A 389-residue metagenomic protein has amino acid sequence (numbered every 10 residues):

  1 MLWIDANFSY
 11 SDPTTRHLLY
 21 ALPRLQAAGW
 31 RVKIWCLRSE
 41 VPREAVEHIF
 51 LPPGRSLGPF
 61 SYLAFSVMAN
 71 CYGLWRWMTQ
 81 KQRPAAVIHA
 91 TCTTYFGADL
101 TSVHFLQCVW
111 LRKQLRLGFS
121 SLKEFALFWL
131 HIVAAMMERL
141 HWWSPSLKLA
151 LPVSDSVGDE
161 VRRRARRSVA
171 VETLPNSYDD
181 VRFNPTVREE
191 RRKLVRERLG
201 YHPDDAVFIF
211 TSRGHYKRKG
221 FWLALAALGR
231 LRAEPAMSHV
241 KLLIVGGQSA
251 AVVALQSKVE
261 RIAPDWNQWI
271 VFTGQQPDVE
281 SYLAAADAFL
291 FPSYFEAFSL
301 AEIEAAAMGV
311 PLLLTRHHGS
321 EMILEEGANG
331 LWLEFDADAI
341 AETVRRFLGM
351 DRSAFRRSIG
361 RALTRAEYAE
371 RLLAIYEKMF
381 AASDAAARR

Functional and structural regions predicted by a protein language model:
T15-Y20, A206, H215-R232: A conserved mid-protein helix/loop that constitutes part of the nucleotide-sugar donor-binding site
L127-V153: Membrane-proximal helix-turn-helix segments that form the acceptor-binding/catalytic region of lipid-linked
S156, S177: Carbohydrate-associated surface elements
T211-S212, K241-Q256, F272: Glycosyltransferase donor-sugar binding loop
A254-Q275: Nucleotide-activated donor-binding/catalytic signature segment of Leloir-type glycosyltransferases, i.e., the conserved
Y294: Aromatic "clamp/platform" in nucleotide-sugar-dependent glycosyltransferases that forms part of the donor/acceptor
P311-T315: Short hydrophobic beta-strand element within catalytic cores of glycosyltransferases and related nucleotide-activated
E326-G327, L331-D338, R345-M350: Conserved acidic donor-binding segment of nucleotide-sugar-dependent glycosyltransferases
